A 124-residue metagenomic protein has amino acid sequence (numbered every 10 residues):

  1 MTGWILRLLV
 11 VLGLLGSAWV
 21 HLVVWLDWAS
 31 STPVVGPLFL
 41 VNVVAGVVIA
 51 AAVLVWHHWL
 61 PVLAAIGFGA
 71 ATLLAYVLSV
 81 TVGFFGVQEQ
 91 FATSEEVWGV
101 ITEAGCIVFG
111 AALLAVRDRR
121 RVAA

Functional and structural regions predicted by a protein language model:
M1-A124: Membrane-interface extramembranous regions
